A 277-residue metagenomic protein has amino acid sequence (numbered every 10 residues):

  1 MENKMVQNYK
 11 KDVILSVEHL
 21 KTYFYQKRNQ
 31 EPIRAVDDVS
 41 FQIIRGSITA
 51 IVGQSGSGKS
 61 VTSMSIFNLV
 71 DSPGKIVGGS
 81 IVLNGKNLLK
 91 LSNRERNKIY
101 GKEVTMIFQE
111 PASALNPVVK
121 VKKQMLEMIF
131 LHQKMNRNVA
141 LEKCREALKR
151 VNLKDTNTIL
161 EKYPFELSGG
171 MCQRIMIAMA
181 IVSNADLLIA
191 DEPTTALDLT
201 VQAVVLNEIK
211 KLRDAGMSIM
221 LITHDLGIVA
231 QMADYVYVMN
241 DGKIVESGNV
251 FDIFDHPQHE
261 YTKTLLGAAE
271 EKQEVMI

Functional and structural regions predicted by a protein language model:
I76-N87: Conserved ABC transporter NBD signature motif
K162-L167, M171: Conserved ABC ATPase signature
V182-D186: A short, proline-enriched helix->beta-strand linker immediately N-terminal to the Walker B motif in ABC-type P-loop
A203-A215: Helical segment within the ABC ATPase nucleotide-binding domain
V229-Q231: A short, surface-exposed alpha-helical micro-motif characterized by mixed small hydrophobic and charged/polar residues
S247-G248, H256: ABC ATPase "signature
